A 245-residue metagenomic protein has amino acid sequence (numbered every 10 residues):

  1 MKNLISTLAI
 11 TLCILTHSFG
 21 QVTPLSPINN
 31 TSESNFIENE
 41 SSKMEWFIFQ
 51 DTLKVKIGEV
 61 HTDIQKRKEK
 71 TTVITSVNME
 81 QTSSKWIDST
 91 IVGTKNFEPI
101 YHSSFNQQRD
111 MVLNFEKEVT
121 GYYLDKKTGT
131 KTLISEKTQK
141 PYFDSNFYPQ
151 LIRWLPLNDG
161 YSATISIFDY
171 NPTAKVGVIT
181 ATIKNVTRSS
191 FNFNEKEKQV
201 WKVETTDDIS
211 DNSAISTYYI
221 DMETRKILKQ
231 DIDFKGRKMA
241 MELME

Functional and structural regions predicted by a protein language model:
M1-L25: Bacterial Sec-dependent N-terminal signal peptides
I14, S26, K137, P141-F143 (+1 more regions): Intrinsic disorder/low-complexity signature
F19, V119-T130: Short, compositionally biased low-complexity segments
V22-E118, A163-E245: Acidic, serine/threonine-rich low-complexity disordered tracts
D125-S162: Surface-exposed beta-loop interaction hotspot
